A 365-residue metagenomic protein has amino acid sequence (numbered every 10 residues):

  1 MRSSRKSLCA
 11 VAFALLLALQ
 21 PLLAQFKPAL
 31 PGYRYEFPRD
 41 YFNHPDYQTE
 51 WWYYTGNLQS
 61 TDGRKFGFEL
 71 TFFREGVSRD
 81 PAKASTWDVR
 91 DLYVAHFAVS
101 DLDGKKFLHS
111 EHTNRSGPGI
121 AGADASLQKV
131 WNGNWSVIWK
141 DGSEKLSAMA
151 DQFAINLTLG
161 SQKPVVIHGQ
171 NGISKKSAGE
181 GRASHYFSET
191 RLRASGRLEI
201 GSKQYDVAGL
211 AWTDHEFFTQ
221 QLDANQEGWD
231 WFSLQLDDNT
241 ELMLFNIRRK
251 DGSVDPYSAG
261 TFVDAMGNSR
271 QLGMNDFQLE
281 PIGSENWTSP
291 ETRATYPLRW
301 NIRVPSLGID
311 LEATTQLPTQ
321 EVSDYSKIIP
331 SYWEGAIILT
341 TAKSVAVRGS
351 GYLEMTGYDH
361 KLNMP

Functional and structural regions predicted by a protein language model:
M1-A12: Bacterial N-terminal signal peptides that target proteins for export
R5, L15-L16, R193, S258: Hydrophobic alpha-helical context, especially transmembrane and signal-peptide helices
A10-Q20: Bacterial N-terminal signal peptides
Q25-P365: Structured soluble/peripheral alpha/beta segments that form catalytic or ligand/cofactor-binding pockets
